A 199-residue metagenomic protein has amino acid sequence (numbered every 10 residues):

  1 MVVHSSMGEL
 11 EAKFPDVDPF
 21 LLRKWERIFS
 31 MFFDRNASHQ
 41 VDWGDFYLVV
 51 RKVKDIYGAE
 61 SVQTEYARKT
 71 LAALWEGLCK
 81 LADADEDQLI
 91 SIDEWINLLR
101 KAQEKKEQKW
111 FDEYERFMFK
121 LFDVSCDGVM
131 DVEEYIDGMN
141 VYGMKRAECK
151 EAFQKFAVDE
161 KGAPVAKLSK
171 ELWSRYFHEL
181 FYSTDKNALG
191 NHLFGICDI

Functional and structural regions predicted by a protein language model:
M1-R23, R27: Plant-biased recognition of short, low-complexity, intrinsically disordered N-terminal tails
V2-V3, V17, V41, V49-V53 (+6 more regions): Extended aliphatic helical segments
H4, N36-H39, H178, H192: Histidine (H) residue identity feature
S5-P15, D55-E65, L98-E104, V132-V141: Short, positively charged
D16-R23, K69-T70, Q108-W110, Y142-M144: Short helix-capping and inter-helix turn/linker motifs at the boundaries of alpha-helical repeat units
M31-E107, F117-K120: Acidic (E/D-rich), amphipathic helical modules within compact regulatory domains
E76-V132, I136-I199: EF-hand and EF-hand-like Ca2+-sensor regions
